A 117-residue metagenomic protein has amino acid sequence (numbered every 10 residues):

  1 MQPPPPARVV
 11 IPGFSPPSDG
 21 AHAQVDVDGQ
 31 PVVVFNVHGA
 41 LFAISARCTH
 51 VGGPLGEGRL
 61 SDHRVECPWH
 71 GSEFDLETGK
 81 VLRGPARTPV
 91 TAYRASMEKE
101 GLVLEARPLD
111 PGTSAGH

Functional and structural regions predicted by a protein language model:
M1-D62, D75-L76, A92-H117: N-terminal pre-ligand scaffold of iron-sulfur
C48, C67-H70: Short cysteine clusters
D62-P68, V81-V90: Short cysteine/histidine-rich metal-coordination sites, predominantly Zn2+-binding motifs
